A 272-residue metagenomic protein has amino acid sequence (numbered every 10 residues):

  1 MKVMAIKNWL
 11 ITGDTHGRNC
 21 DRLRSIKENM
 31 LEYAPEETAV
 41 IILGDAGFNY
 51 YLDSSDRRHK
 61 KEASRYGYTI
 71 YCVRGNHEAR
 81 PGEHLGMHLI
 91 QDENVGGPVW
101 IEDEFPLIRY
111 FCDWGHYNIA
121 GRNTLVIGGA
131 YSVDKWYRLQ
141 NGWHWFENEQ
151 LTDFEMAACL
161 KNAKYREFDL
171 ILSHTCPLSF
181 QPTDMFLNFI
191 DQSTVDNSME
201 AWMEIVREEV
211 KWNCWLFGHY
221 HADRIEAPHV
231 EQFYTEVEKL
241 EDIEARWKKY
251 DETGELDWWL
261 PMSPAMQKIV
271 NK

Functional and structural regions predicted by a protein language model:
K2-A5, T12, R18-I119, Q192 (+1 more regions): Core catalytic region of metal-dependent phosphoesterases/phosphodiesterases, especially metallo-beta-lactamase-like
K2-L10, H116-V126, L170, A227-E231: Beta-strand-turn-beta hairpins that frame and shape the catalytic cleft of phosphate-ester-processing enzymes
D14, V40, D45, G75 (+4 more regions): Divalent metal-coordination and catalytic microenvironments
H16-R22, G47-L52, N76-H84, Y117 (+4 more regions): Active-site environment of divalent metal-dependent phosphoester hydrolases
Y71-V73, H88-V95, S179-P261: Conserved beta-sheet core of the metallophosphoesterase superfamily
V99-W100, A120-N197: Active-site-proximal loop/helix segment associated with metal-binding centers of metalloenzymes
